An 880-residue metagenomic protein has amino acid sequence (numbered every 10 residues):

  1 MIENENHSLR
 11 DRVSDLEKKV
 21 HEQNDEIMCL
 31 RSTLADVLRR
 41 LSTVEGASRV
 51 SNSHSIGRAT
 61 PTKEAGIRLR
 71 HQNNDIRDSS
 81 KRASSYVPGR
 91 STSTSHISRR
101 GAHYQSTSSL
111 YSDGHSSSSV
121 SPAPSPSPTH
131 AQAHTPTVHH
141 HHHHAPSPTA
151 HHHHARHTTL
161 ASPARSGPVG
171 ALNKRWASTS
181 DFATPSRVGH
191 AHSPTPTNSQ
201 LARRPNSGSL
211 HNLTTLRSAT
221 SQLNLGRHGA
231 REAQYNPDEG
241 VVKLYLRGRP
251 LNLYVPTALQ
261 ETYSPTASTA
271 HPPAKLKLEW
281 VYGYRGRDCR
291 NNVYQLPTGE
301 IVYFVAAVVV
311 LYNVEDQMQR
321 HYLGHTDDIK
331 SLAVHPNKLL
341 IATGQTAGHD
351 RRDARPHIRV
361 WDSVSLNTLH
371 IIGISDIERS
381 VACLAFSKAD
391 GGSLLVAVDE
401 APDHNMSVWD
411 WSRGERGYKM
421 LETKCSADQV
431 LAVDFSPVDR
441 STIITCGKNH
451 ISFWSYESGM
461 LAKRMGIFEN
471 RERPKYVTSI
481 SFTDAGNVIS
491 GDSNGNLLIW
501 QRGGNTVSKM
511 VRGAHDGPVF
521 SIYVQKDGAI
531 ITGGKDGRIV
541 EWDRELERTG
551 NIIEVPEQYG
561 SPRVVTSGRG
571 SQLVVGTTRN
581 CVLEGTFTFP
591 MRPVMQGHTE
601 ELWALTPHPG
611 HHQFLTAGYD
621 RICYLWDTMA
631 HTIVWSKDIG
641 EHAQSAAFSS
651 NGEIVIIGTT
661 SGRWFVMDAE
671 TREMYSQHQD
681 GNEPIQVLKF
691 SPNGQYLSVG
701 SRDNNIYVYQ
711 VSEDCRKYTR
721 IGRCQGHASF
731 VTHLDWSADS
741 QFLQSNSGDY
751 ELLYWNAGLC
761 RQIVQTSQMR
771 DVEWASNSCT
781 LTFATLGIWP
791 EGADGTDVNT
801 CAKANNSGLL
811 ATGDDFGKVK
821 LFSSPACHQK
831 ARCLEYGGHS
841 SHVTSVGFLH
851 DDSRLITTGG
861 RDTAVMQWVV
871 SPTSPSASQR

Functional and structural regions predicted by a protein language model:
M1-H7, R40-Y245: Intrinsically disordered, low-complexity acidic/Ser/Pro-rich regulatory regions in eukaryotic proteins
I2, N6-L9, V13-L16, V20-Q23 (+4 more regions): Non-transmembrane coiled-coil alpha-helices
E17, N24, M28, D36 (+32 more regions): Intrinsically disordered, low-complexity segments enriched in polar/charged small residues
A202-R880: WD40-repeat beta-propeller superdomains and closely related acidic/aromatic-rich repeat-like regions
